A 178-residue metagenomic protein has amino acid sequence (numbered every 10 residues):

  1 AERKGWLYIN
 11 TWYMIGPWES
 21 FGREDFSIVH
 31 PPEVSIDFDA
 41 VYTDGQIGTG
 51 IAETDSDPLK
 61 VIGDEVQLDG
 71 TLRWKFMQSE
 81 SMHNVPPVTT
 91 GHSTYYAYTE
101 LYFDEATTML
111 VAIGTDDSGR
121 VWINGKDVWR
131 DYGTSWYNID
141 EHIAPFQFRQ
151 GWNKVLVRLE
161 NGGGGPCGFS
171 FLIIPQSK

Functional and structural regions predicted by a protein language model:
A1-S79, V157-K178: Accessory carbohydrate-binding/adhesion or oligomerization-edge regions at the termini of glycan-active proteins
E80-V85, Y96-Y98, I139-I143: Short structured motifs
S81-H83, H92, Y96, D127 (+1 more regions): Exposed acidic/polar residues on beta-strands and adjacent loops within beta-sheet cores, strongest in beta-propeller
V85-Y95, Y132-Y137: Extracellular beta-rich ligand/substrate-recognition surface
S93-Y95, E105, T115, N138-D140: Residues that act as N-cap/strand-start positions at coil-to-secondary-structure junctions
A97-M109, P145-Q150: Extracellular and analogous surface-interaction loops
F103, T107-W122, V155: Aromatic-lined ligand-binding clefts that engage carbohydrates, nucleic acids, or primary amines
R120-L172: Beta-strand-rich ligand-recognition modules
